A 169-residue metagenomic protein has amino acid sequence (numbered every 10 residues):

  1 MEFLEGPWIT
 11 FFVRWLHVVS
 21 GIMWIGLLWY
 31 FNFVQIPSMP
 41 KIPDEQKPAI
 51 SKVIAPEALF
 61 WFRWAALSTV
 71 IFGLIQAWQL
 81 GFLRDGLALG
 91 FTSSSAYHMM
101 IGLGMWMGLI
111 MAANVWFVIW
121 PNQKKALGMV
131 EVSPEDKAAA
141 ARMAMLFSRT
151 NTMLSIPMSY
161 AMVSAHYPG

Functional and structural regions predicted by a protein language model:
M1-G169: Polytopic transmembrane helical bundles with strong interfacial aromatic enrichment
